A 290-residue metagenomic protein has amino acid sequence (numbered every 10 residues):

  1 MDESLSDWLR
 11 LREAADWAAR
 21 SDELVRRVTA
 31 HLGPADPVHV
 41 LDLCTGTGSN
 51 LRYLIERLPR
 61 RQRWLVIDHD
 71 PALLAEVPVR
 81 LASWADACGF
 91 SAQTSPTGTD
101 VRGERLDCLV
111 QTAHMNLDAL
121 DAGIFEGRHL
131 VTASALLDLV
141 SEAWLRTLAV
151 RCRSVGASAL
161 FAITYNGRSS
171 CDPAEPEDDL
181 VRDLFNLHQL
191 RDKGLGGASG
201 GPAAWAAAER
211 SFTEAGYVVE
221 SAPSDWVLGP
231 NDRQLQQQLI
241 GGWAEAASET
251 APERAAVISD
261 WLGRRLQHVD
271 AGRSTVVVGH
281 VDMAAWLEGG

Functional and structural regions predicted by a protein language model:
M1-P37, T47: Class I SAM-dependent methyltransferase Rossmann-like catalytic core, especially the SAM/SAH-binding loop
C44: Conserved S-adenosyl-L-methionine
G48-R52: Glycine-rich SAM-binding Motif I of class I
E56-A119: Class I SAM-dependent methyltransferase SAM/SAH-binding core
T132: A conserved beta-strand element that flanks and buttresses the S-adenosyl-L-methionine
L139-C152: A short, conserved alpha-helix within the catalytic core of class I
A157-P223: Conserved catalytic/acceptor-binding region of the Class I
E220-D270: C-terminal helical/coil "lid" or tail adjacent to the Rossmann-like core of SAM-dependent
